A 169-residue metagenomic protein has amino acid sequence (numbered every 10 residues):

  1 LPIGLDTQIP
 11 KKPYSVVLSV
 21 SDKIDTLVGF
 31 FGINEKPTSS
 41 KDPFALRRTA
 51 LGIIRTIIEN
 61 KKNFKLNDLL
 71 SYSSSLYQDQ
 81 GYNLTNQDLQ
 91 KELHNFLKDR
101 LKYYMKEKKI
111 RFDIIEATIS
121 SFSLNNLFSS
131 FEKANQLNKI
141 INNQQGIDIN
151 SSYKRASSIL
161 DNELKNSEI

Functional and structural regions predicted by a protein language model:
L1-I169: Amphipathic alpha-helical "coupling" segments that flank catalytic cores
